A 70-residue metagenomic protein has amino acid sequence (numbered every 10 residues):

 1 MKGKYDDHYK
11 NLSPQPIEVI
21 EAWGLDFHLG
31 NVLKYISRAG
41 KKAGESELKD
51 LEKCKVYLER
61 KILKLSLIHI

Functional and structural regions predicted by a protein language model:
M1-H8: Intrinsically disordered, low-complexity, basic-enriched segments
N11, F27, K49-D50: An amphipathic alpha-helix/helix-turn recognition signal
P14-K42: Short, contiguous, well-structured surface segments enriched in hydrophobic/aromatic residues
E45-L65: Short, compact, well-ordered microdomains
I68-I70: Conserved small/polar residues in nucleotide/adenosyl-binding loops
